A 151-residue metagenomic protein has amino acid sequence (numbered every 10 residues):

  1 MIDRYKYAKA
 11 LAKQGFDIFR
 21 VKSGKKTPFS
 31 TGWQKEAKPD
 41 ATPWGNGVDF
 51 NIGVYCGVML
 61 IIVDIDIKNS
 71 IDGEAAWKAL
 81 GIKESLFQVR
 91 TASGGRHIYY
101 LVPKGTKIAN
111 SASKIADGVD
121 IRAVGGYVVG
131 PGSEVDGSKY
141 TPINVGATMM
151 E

Functional and structural regions predicted by a protein language model:
M1-E151: Conserved phosphate/metal-binding and DNA-contacting active-site motifs used in DNA phosphodiester-bond processing
